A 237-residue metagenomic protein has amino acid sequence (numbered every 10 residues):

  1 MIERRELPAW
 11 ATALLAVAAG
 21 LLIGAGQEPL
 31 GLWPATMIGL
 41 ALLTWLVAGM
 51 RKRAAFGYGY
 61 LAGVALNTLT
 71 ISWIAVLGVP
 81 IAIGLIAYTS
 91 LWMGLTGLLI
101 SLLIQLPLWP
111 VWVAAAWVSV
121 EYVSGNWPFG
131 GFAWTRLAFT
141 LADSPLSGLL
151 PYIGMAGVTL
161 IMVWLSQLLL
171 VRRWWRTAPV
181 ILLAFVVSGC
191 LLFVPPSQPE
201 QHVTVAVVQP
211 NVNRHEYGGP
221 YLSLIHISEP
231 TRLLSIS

Functional and structural regions predicted by a protein language model:
I2-V194, I225: Membrane-embedded alpha-helical bundles of multi-pass enzymes that act on lipidic or dolichyl-linked glycan substrates
G31, N67, T204, L233-I236: Residue-level recognition of specific faces of alpha-helices
R51, Y217-G218: Luminal/periplasmic active-site loops of membrane-embedded glycosylation enzymes
W127, H215, S235: Conserved protein kinase catalytic core
F139, P210, E229: Active-site donor-binding loop signature of nucleotide-sugar glycosyltransferases
L182-E216: Hydrophobic alpha-helical transmembrane segments in integral membrane proteins
G218-L224: Juxtamembrane extramembrane loops of integral membrane proteins
I225-S237: Single conserved hydrophobic/aromatic residue that forms the stacking wall/gate of nucleotide- or nucleobase-binding
